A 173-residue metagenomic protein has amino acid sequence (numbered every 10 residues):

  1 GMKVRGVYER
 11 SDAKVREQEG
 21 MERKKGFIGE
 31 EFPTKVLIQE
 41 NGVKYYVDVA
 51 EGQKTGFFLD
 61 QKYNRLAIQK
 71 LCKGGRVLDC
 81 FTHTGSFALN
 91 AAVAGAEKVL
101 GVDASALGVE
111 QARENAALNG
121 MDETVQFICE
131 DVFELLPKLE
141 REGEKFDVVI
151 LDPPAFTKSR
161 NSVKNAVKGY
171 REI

Functional and structural regions predicted by a protein language model:
G1-F57: Non-catalytic substrate-recognition/targeting regions of SAM-dependent transferases
V4, G74, K145-F146: Local beta-strand N-terminus motif with an aromatic residue
L59-G75: Conserved alpha-helix/loop element of class I SAM-dependent methyltransferases that forms part of the SAM/SAH-binding
G74-H83: Conserved class I S-adenosyl-L-methionine
T84-E97: Conserved SAM-binding loop of SAM-dependent methyltransferases across substrates and taxa, primarily the Class I
K98-D103: Conserved SAM-binding motif I beta-strand of class I
L107-I150: S-adenosyl-L-methionine
D147-I173: Mobile active-site "lid"/loop adjacent to the S-adenosyl-L-methionine
